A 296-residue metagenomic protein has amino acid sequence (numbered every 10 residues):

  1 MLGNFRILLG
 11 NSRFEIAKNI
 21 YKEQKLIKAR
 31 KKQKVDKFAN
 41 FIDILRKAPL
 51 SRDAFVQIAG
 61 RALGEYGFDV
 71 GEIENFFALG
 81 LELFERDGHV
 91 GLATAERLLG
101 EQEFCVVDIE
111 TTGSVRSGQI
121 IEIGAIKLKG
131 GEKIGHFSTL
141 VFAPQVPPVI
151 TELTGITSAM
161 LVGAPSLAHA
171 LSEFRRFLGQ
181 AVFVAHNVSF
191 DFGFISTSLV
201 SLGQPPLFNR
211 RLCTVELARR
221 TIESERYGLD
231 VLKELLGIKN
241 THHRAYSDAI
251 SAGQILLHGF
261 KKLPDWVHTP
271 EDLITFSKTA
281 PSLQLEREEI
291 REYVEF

Functional and structural regions predicted by a protein language model:
L8-F14, K28-F38, I44-L50, D69 (+3 more regions): Acidic two-metal-ion nuclease catalytic site recognized across multiple nuclease folds, prominently DnaQ/RNase D-T
A48-G60: Short acidic, hydrophobic short linear motifs in intrinsically disordered regions
G64-E85: Charge-enriched amphipathic alpha-helical scaffolds
L79-G80, F84-R97: Charged, flexible boundary elements
G91-A93, E101-S196, S201, L207-F208 (+2 more regions): Conserved non-catalytic scaffold segment of RNase H-like nuclease domains
V182-L199, Y227-E295: Acidic, Mg2+-coordinating catalytic module of metal-dependent nucleases/exonucleases that use a two-metal-ion mechanism
R211-G228: Short alpha-helix plus adjacent loop in nuclease-associated cores
